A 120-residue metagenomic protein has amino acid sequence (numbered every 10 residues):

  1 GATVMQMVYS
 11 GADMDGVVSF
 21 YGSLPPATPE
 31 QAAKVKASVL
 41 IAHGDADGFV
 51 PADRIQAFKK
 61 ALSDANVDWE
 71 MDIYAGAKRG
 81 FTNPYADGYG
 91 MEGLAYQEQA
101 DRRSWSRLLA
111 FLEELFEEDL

Functional and structural regions predicted by a protein language model:
G1-K34: Primarily recognizes the serine-hydrolase "nucleophile elbow" in alpha/beta-hydrolase and SGNH/GDSL folds
T3, D53-A57, R103, R107 (+1 more regions): Extracytoplasmic/secreted proteins, especially bacterial periplasmic and envelope-associated proteins
V18-Y21, A42, D72-A75: Alpha/beta-hydrolase-fold catalytic nucleophile elbow
K34-V39, A65-D68: Short, proline-enriched alpha-helix->beta-strand connector loops that line the catalytic pocket of alpha/beta-hydrolase
V35, I41-H43, D47, Y74: Short beta-strand/loop motif that positions the catalytic acidic residue of the alpha/beta-hydrolase fold
A46-V50, R79: Acidic catalytic loop of the alpha/beta-hydrolase fold
P51-L62, E70: Short alpha-helix in the alpha/beta-hydrolase fold that links the catalytic acid
S63-L120: C-terminal catalytic histidine-bearing segment of alpha/beta-hydrolase fold enzymes
